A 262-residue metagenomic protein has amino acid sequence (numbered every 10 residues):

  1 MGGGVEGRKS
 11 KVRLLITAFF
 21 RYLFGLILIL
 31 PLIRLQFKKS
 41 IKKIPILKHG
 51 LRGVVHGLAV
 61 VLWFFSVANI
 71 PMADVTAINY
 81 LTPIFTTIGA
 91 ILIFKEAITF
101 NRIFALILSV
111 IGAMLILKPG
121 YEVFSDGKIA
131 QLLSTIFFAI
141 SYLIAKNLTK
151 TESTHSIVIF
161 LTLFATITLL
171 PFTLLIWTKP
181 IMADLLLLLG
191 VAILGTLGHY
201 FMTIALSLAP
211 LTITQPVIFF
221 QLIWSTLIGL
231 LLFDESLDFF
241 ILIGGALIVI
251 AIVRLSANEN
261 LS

Functional and structural regions predicted by a protein language model:
G3-G7, L14, L26-I29, Y121-T178: Transmembrane alpha-helical segments that form core, pore/gating elements of small-molecule transporters/exporters
F20, T76-L81, L148-L163, H199-L230: Helix-helix packing/entry segments at the starts of transmembrane helices
F24-L28, I78-L92, I107-L108, F164-T168 (+2 more regions): Alpha-helical transmembrane segments of compact multi-pass small-molecule transporters, enriched in specific families
L26-P45, A113-V123, A165-D184, L255: Membrane-interface helix-cap regions at the ends of transmembrane helices in multi-pass membrane proteins
I33, K38-L62, D126-S134, K179-L197: Loop-to-transmembrane-helix transition segments
G53, G57-V61, P83-I88, A113 (+6 more regions): Hydrophobic/small/kink-forming positions within alpha-helical transmembrane segments of polytopic membrane proteins
I84-L132, I136, N147-K150, V249-S262: Juxtamembrane helix-loop boundary signature in multi-pass membrane transporters
F220-S262: C-terminal-most transmembrane helix of multi-pass membrane proteins
